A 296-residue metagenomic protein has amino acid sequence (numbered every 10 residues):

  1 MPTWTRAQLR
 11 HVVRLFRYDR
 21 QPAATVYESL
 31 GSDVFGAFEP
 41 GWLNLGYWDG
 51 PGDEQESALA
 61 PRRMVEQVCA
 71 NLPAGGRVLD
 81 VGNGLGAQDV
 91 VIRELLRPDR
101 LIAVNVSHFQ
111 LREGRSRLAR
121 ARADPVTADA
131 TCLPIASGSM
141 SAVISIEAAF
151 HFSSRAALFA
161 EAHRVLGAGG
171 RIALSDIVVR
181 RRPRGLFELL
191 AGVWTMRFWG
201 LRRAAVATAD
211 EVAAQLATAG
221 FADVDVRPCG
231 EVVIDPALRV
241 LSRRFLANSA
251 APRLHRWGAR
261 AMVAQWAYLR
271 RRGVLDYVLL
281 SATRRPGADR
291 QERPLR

Functional and structural regions predicted by a protein language model:
M1-G36: N-terminal auxiliary segments of SAM/dcSAM-dependent transferases
A58-A74: Conserved alpha-helix/loop element of class I SAM-dependent methyltransferases that forms part of the SAM/SAH-binding
L79-C132: Class I SAM-dependent methyltransferase SAM/SAH-binding core
T131-A142: A short acidic, Gly/Pro-enriched loop at the edge of an enzyme's catalytic core that lines a small-molecule cofactor
A156-R171: A short glycine-rich, Lys/Arg-flanked "PGG" loop and its adjoining helix->strand segment in the class I
V178-R203: Short, glycine-/aromatic-enriched active-site segment of Class I SAM-dependent methyltransferases
R203-A219: Short alpha-helix
D225-R296: Conserved Class I S-adenosyl-L-methionine
